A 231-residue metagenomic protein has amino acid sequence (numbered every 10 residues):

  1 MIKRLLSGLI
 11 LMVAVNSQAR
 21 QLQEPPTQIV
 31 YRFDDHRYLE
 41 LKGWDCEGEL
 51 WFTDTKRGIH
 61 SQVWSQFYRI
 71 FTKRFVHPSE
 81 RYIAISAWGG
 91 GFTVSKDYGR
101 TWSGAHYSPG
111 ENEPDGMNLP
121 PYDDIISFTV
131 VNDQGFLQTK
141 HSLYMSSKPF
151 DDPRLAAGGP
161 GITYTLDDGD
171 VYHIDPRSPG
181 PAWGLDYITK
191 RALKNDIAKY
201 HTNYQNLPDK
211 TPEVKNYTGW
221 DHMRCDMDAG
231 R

Functional and structural regions predicted by a protein language model:
S7-Q18: Hydrophobic h-region of N-terminal signal peptides that target proteins for export in Gram-negative bacteria
Q18-T27, P153-R231: Sequence/structural signature of beta-propeller modules and their immediately flanking N-terminal secretory/stalk
L22-W51: Beta-strand-rich domains and repeat architectures in extracellular enzymes and scaffolds, especially beta-propellers
E24-I29, F67-P78, G110-F128: Repeated scaffold domains used in trafficking and secretory/extracellular systems, primarily beta-propellers
D35-G43, S79-G90, P120-M145, H173 (+1 more regions): Short beta-strand elements that form the blades of beta-propeller/WD-repeat-like and other beta-sheet-rich scaffold
T53, T93-K96, K140, Y144-D152 (+1 more regions): Conserved Ser/Thr-centered positions that define the repeating blades of beta-propeller domains
T53-I59, T93-H106: Asp-box/BNR beta-propeller loop motif
S61-S65, S103-P109, D175: Beta-propeller fold detector
